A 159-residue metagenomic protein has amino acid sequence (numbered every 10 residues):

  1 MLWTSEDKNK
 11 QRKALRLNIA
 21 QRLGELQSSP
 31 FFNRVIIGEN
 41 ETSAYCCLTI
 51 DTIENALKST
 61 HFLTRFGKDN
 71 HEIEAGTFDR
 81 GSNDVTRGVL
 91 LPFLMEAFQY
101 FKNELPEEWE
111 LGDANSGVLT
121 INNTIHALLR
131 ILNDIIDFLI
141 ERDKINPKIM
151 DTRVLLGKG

Functional and structural regions predicted by a protein language model:
M1-G159: Accessory terminal alpha-helical modules
